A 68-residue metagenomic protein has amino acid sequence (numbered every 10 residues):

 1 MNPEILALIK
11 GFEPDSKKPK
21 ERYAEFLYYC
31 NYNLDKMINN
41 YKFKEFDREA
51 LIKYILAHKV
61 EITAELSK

Functional and structural regions predicted by a protein language model:
M1-D15: Short terminal alpha-helical segments
M1-P3, V60-K68: Short intrinsically disordered terminal tails
P14-T63: Acidic, low-complexity, intrinsically disordered interaction modules
